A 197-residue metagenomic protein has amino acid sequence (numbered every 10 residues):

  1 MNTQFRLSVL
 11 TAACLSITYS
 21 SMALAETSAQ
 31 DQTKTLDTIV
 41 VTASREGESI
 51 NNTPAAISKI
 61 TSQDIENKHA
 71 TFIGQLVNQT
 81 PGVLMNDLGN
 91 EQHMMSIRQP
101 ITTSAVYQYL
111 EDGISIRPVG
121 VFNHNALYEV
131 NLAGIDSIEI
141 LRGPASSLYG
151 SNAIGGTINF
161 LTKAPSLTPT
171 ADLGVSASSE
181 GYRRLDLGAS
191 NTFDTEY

Functional and structural regions predicted by a protein language model:
M1-A70, G74-N78, S190: N-terminal Sec signal peptide and the immediately downstream disordered periplasmic leader that contains the TonB box
E26, V41, E91, R117-N123: Short gly/ser/thr-rich secondary-structure transition/capping motifs
K34, L88-N90, Y128, S151 (+1 more regions): Transmembrane beta-barrel outer-membrane domains
K34-T38, R45, N52-A55, I60 (+7 more regions): Extracytoplasmic
A43-R45, Q99-I101, E111-G113, R142 (+2 more regions): Flexible glycine-/small-residue-rich
G74, N78-I114, P118: Extracytoplasmic beta-strand/coil segments of soluble accessory domains associated with Gram-negative outer-membrane
V106, I114-R142: Short acidic/polar hinge/loop motifs at secondary-structure boundaries that mediate gating or recognition
P118-V121, A133-S137, S147-Y197: Outer-membrane beta-barrel translocator/receptor signature
